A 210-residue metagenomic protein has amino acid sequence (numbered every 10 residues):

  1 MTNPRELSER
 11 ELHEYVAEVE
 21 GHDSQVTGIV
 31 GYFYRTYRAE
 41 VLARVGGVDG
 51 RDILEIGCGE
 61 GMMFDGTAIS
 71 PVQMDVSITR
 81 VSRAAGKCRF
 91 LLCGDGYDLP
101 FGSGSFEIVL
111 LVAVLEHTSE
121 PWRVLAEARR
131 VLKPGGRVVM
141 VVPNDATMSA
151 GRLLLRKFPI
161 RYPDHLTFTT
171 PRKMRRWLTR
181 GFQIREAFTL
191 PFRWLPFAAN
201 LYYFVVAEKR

Functional and structural regions predicted by a protein language model:
M1-D98, L125, Y203-F204: Conserved N-terminal segment of class I S-adenosyl-L-methionine
T27-G28, W122-E127, R137-R210: S-adenosyl-L-methionine-dependent methyltransferase catalytic module, highlighting the catalytic core
G50, F106-E107: Local beta-strand N-terminus motif with an aromatic residue
D95-D98, G102-S103, E120: Acidic/polar helix N-cap motif
L110: A conserved beta-strand element that flanks and buttresses the S-adenosyl-L-methionine
V114: Hydrophobic adenine-recognition pocket in adenosine-nucleotide-binding enzymes
T118-S119, L132-P134: Helix-to-beta-strand junctions that scaffold the AdoMet/dcAdoMet cofactor pocket in Class I SAM-dependent enzymes
